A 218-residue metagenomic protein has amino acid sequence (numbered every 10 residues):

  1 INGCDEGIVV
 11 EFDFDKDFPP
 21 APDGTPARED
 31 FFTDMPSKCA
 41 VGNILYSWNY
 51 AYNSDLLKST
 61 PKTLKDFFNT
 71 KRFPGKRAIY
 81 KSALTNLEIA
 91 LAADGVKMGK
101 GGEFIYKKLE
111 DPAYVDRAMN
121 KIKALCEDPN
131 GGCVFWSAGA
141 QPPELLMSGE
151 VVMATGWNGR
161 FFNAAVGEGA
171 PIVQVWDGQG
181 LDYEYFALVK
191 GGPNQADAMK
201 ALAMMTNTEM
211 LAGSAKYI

Functional and structural regions predicted by a protein language model:
I1-P143: Extracytoplasmic ligand-binding site segments that recognize negatively charged/polar headgroups
N2, A154-P171: A ligand-binding cleft/hinge motif common to bilobed small-molecule-binding domains
Y46, V115-L125, V166-K190: Periplasmic-binding protein-like
N49-L56, L91-A92, Y183-D197, G213-K216: A bilobed periplasmic-binding-protein/Venus flytrap-type ligand-binding module shared by bacterial periplasmic
T63, R117, P193-M205, G213-S214: Short amphipathic alpha-helical coupling segments at ligand-binding clamshell hinges and other catalytic/signaling
R72-T85, M204-I218: Periplasmic-binding protein-like
F73-K76, N130-G131, G149-V152, G169-I172 (+1 more regions): Loop/turn elements at helix/coil->beta-strand transitions in domains of secreted/extracellular proteins
P142-L145, A198, L211: Short, hydrophobic alpha-helical packing/hinge segments within bilobed ligand-binding/sensory domains
